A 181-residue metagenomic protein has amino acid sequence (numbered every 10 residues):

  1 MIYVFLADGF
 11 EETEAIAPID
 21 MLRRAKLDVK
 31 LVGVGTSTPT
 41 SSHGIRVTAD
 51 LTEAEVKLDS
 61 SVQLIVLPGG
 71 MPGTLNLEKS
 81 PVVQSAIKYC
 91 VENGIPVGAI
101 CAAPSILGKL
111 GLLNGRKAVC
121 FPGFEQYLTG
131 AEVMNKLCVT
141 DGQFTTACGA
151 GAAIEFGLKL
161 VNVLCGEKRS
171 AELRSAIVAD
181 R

Functional and structural regions predicted by a protein language model:
M1-F5, G9-F10, M21-V34, D50-R181: Active-site-adjacent pocket-lining segments in enzyme domains
E14: Glycine-rich, flexible N-terminal cofactor/catalytic loop recognition
V32, S37-H43: Membrane-interfacial amphipathic helices and adjacent loop/beta segments that form the lipid-substrate binding surface
S41, T48-A49: Pre-active-site segment of Zn-dependent metallo-hydrolases
